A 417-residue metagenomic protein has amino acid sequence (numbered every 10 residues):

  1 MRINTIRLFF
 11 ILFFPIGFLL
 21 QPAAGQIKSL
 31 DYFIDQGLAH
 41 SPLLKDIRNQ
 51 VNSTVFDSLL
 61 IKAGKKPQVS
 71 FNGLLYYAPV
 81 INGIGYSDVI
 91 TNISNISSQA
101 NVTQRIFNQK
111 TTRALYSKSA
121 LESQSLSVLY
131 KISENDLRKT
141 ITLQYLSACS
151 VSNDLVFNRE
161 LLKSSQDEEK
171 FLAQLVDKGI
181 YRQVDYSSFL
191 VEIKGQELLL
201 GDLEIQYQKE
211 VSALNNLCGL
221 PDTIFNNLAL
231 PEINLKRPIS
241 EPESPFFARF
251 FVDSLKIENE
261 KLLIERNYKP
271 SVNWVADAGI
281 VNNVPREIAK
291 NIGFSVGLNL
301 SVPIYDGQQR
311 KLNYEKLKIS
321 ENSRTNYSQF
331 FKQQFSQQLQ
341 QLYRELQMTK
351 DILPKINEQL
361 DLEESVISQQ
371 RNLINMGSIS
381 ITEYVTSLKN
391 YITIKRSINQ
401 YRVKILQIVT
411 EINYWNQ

Functional and structural regions predicted by a protein language model:
M1-I34, L38-S41, I405, N416-Q417: Bacterial Sec-dependent N-terminal signal peptides
A24-Q68, I180-R182, C218-E260, E265 (+2 more regions): Bacterial Sec-pathway N-terminal export signals of envelope proteins
Y32, E134-A248, L342-E345, T349 (+2 more regions): Periplasmic alpha-helical coiled-coil/stalk elements that build and connect Gram-negative outer-membrane
D46-I61, S133, L137-V156, Q174 (+5 more regions): Amphipathic alpha-helical coiled-coil segments
Q68-N92, T103-I132, Y268-F294, S301-E315: Small/polar (Gly/Ser/Thr/Ala-rich) solvent-exposed segments that form structured loops/beta-strands/short helices used
I96-S164: Surface-exposed, polar helix/loop patches in the mature regions of secreted/periplasmic/lumenal proteins that form
Q99-N101, Y145, S295-N299, Y343: Membrane-embedded beta-strand positions in outer-membrane beta-barrel channels/transporters
